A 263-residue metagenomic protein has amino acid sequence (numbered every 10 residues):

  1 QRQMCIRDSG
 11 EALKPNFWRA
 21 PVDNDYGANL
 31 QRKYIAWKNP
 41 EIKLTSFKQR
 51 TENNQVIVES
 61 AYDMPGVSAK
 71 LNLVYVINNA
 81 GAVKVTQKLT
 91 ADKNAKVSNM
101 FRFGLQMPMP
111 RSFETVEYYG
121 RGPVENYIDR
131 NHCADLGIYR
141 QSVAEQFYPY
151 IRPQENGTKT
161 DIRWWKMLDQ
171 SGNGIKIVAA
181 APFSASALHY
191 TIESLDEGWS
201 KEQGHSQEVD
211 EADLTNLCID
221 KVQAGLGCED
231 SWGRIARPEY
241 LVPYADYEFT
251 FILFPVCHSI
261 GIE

Functional and structural regions predicted by a protein language model:
Q3, R7-E263: Beta-strand/loop-rich accessory regions of lumenal/periplasmic or secreted enzymes, predominantly carbohydrate-active
